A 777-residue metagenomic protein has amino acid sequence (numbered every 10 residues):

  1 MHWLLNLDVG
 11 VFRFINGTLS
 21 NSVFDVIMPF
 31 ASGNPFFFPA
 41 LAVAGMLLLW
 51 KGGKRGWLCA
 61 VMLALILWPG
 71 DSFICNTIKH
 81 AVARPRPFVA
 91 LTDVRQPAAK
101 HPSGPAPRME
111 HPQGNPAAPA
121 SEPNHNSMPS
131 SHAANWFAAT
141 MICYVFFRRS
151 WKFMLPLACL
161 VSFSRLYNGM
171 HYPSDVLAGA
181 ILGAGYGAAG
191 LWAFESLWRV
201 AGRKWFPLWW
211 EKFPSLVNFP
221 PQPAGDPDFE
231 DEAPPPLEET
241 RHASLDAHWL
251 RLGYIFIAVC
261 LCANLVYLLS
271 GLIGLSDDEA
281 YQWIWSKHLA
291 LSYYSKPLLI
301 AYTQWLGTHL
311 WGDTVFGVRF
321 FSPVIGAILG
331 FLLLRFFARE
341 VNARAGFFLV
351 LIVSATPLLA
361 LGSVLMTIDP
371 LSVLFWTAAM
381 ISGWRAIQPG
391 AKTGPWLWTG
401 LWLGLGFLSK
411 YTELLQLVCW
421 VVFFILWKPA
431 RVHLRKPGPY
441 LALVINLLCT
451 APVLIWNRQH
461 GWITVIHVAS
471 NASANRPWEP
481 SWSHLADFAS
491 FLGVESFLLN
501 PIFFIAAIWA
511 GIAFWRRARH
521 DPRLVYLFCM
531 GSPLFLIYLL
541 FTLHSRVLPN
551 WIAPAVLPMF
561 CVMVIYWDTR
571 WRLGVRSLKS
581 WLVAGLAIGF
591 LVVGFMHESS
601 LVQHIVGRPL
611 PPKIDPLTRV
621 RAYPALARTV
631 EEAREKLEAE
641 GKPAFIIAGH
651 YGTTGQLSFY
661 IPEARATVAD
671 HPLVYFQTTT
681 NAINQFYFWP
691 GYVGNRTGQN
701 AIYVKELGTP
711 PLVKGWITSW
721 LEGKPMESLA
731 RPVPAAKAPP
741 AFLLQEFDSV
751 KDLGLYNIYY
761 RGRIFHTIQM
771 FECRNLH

Functional and structural regions predicted by a protein language model:
P69, F137, F320-A345, A378 (+1 more regions): Transmembrane-helix motifs of polytopic, lipid-linked glycan transferases
P107-D226, L401: Membrane-embedded catalytic cores of phosphoryl/pyrophosphoryl-handling enzymes
T140-R149, A338-R344, A379-W396: Membrane-interface transmembrane helices that cradle and orient dolichyl/undecaprenyl
A263-N264, G271, L405, Q416-S545: Transmembrane-lumen/periplasm boundary regions of multi-pass, lipid-linked membrane glycan transferases
G346-S354, L403, F407: Short helix- or helix-capping micro-motifs that position conserved polar/aromatic residues at function-defining sites
L358-S372: Short acidic/glycine- and proline-prone juxtamembrane loop motifs at membrane-interface regions of multi-pass membrane
T569-V606: Signature aromatic-anchored transmembrane alpha helix within multi-pass, membrane-resident enzymes that catalyze glycan
P612-H777: Luminal/periplasmic acceptor-recognition loop/helix of membrane-associated glycosyltransferases
